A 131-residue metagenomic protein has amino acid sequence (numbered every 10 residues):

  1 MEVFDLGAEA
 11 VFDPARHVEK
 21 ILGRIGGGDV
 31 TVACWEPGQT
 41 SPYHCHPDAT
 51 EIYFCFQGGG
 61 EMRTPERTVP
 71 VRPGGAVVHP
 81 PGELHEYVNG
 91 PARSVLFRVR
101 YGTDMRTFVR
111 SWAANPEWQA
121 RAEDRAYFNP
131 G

Functional and structural regions predicted by a protein language model:
M1-D29, P42, V109-G131: A short, N-terminal "cap"/entry segment at the start of jelly-roll beta-barrel domains of the cupin/DSBH fold
T31-H46: Conserved short histidine dyad/triad with adjacent acidic residue
V32-C34, F54, N89: Conserved hydrophobic "DFG−1" position in protein kinase catalytic cores
P37, D48-A49, R67, E83-L84 (+1 more regions): A generic "binding-loop/recognition-motif" signal
D48-T50, F54-G60: Glycine- and acidic-residue-biased ligand/ion/polar-headgroup-sensing regions
E61, P81-F108: Ligand-binding loop in jelly-roll beta-barrel domains
E66-G82: Short acidic-glycine-tyrosine-enriched beta hairpin
